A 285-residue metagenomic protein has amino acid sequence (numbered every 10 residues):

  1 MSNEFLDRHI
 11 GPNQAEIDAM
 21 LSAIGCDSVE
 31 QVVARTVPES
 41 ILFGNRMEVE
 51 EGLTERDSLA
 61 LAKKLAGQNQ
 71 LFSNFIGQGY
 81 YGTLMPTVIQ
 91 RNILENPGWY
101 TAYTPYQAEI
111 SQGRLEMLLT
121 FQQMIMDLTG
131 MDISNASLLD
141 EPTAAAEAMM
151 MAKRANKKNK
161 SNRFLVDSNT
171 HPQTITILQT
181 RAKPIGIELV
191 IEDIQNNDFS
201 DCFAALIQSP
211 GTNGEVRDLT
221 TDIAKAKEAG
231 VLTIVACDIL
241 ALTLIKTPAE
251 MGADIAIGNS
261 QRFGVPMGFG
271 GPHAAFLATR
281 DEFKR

Functional and structural regions predicted by a protein language model:
M1-E16, M20: Charged, compositionally biased N-terminal leader segments and the immediate start of the first structured element
P12-A15, I24-D27, L53-A60, G98 (+8 more regions): Conserved active-site and cofactor/substrate-binding residues in soluble primary-metabolism enzymes
M20, T143-R285: Conserved PLP-enzyme active-site core in the AAT-like
C26-S40, A253-G258: TRNA-binding/sensing appendages of the translation machinery
V37-T120, M126: N-terminal entrance/gating region of PLP-dependent enzymes' catalytic architecture
N96-A108, M126-M131, N159-S161, L189 (+1 more regions): Gly-rich Lys/Arg/Thr-decorated short loops/hinges at beta-loop-alpha junctions or inter-strand turns that position
Y106-I110, D127-E147: Short loop-beta-helix segment that forms the pyridoxal 5′-phosphate
